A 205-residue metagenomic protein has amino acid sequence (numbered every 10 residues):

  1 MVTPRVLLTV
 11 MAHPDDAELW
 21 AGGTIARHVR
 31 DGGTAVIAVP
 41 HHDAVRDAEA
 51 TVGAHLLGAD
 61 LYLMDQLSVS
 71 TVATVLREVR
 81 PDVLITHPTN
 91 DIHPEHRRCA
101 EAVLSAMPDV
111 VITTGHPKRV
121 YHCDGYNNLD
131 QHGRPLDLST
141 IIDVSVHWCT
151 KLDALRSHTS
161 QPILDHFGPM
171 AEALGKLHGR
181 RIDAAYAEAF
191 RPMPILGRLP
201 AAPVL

Functional and structural regions predicted by a protein language model:
M1-R80, D109-I112, P203: Active-site rim/loop-helix segments in enzyme catalytic domains that contact anionic ligands
M1-V10, S68-L205: Metal-dependent de-N-acetylase/amidase catalytic core
